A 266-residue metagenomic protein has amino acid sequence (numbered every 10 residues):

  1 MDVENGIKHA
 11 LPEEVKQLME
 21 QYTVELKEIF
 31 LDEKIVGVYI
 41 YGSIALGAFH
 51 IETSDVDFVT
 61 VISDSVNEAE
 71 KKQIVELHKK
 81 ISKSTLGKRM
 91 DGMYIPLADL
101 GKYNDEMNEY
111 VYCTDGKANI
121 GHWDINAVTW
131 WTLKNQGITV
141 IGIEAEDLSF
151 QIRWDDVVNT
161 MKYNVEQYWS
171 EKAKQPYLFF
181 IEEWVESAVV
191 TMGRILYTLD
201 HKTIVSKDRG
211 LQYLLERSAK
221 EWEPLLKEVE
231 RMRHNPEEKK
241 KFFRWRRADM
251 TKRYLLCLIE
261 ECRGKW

Functional and structural regions predicted by a protein language model:
M1-V38, E70, W266: Helical scaffold of the NTase/Pol beta-like nucleotidyltransferase catalytic core
D2-H9, T60, P236-K241: Glycine- and acidic
D2-K8, K71, E76-E182, E186-V189 (+1 more regions): Conserved NTP/Mg2+-binding pocket subregion across the NTase superfamily
I7-E14, I62, V66, F180-W184 (+2 more regions): Conserved aromatic-histidine-acidic binding/catalytic patches
E14, L18, Q73, R246 (+2 more regions): Soluble or luminal CAZymes and related metallo-dependent hydrolases
Q21, E25, K80, C257: Solvent-exposed, charged/polar functional surfaces in cytosolic regulatory/catalytic domains
I40-H78, G87-P96: Catalytic metal-binding acidic patch
T132-W266: Conserved nucleotidyltransferase catalytic core and NTase-mimicking acidic/glycine-rich helix/loop elements in nucleic
